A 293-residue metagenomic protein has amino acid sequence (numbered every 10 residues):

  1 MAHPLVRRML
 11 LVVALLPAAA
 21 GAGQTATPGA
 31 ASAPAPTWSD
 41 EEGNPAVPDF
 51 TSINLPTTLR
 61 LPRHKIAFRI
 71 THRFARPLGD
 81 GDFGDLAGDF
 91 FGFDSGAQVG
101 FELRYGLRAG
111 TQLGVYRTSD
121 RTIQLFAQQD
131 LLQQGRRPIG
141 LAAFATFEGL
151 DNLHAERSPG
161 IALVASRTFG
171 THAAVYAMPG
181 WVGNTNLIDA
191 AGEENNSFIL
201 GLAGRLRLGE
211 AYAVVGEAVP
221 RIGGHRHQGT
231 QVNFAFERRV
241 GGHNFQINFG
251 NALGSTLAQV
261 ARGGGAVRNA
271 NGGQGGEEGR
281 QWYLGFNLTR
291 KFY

Functional and structural regions predicted by a protein language model:
M1-V6: N-terminal secretory signal peptides that target proteins for export/translocation
R8-A18: Bacterial N-terminal signal peptides
G23-N152, E156-I161, S166-N186, L206-G209 (+2 more regions): Transmembrane beta-barrel domains of Gram-negative outer membranes and organellar outer membranes
L113, V214-V215: Extended, compositionally simple hydrophobic/Ser/Thr-rich segments that build repetitive fibrous architectures
V175, A190-S197: Short helix-loop boundary/capping segments
N186-L187, V215: Active-site-proximal beta-alpha loop/turn segments in soluble metabolic enzymes
E217-V219: Short catalytic/ligand-gating loop segments at beta-alpha or beta-beta junctions within enzyme catalytic domains
